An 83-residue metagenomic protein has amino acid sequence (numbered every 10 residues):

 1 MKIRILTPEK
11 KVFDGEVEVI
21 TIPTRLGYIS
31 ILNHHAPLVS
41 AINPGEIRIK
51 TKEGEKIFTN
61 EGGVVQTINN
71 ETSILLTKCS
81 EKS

Functional and structural regions predicted by a protein language model:
K2-S83: Compact, glycine-rich, soluble single-domain proteins
